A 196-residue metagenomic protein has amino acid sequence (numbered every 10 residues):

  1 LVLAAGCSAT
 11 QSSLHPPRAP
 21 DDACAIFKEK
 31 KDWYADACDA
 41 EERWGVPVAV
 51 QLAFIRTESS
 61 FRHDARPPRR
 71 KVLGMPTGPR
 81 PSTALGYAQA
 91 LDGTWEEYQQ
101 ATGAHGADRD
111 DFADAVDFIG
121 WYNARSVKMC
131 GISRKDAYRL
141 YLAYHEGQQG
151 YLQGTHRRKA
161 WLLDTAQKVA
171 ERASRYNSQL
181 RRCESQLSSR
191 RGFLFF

Functional and structural regions predicted by a protein language model:
L3-G6: C-terminal motif of bacterial Sec signal peptides marking the signal peptidase cleavage site
A9-S188: Catalytic glycan-binding domains that act on GlcNAc-containing polysaccharides
L194-F196: Short, solvent-exposed mixed-charge patches
